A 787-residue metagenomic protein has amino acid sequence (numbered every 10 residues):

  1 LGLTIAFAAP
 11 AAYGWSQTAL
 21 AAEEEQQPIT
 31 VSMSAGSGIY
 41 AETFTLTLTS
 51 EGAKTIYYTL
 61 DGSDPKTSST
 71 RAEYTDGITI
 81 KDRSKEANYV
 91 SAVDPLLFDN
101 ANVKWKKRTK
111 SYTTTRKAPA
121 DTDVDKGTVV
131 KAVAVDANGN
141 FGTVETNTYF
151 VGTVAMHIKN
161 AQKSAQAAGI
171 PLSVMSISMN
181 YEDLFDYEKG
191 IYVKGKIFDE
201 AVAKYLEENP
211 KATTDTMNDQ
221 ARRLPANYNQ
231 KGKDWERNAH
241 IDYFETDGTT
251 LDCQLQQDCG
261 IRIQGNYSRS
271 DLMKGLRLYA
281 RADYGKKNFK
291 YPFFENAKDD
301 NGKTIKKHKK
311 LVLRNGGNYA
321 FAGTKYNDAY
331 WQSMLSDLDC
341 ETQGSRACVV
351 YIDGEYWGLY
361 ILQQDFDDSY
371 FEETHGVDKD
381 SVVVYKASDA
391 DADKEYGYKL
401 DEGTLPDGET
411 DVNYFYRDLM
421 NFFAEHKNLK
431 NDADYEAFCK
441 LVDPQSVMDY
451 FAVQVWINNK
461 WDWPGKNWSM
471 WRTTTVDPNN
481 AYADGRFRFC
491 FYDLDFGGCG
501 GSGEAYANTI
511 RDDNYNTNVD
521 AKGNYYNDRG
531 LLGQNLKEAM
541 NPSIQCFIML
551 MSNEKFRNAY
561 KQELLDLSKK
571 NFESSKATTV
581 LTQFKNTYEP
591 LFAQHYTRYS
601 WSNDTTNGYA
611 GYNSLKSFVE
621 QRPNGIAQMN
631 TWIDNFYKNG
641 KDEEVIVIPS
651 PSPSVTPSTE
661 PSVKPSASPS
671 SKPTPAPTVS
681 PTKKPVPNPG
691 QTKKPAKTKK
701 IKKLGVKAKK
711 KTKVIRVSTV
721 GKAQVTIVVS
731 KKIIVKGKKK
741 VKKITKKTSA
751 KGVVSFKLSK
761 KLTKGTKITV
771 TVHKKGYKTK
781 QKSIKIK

Functional and structural regions predicted by a protein language model:
T4-A6, P10, G14-Q230, E236-N238 (+9 more regions): Short, compositionally stereotyped local motifs that mark structural "simplifiers"
Q26-S34, P695-V706: Proline-enriched interdomain boundary motifs that mark the N-terminal boundary and often initiate the first structured
Y40-T45, K707-R716: Short coil/turn motif common to extracellular beta-sandwich-like domains
S50-T55, S718-Q724: Short proline/glycine-enriched turn/loop motifs at strand-loop junctions of beta-rich domains
P171-M175, E182-I197, E207, Y228-K231 (+7 more regions): Middle-to-C-terminal accessory/interaction subdomains
I177, D215-E395: Conserved ATP-binding subdomain of kinase catalytic cores across diverse folds
N639-P695: Ser/Thr/Gly/Pro-rich low-complexity, disordered linker/stalk segments of secreted and cell-surface proteins
K738-G752: Solvent-exposed serine/threonine-rich low-complexity stretches and specific carbohydrate-binding patches
